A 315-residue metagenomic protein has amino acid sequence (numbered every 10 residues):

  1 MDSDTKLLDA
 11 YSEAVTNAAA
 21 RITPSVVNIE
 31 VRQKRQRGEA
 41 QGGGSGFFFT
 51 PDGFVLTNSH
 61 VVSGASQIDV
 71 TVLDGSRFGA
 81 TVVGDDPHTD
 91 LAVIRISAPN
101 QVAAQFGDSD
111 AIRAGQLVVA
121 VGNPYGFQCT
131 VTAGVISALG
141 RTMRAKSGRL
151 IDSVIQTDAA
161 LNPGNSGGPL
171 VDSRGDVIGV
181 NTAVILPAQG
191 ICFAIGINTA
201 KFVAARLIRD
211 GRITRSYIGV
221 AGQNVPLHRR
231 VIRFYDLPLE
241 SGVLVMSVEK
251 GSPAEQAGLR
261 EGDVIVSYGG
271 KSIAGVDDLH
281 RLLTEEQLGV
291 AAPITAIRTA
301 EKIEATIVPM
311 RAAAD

Functional and structural regions predicted by a protein language model:
M1-S241, T284, A300, R311-D315: Serine-dependent protease modules
E30, L244-V245, G289: N-terminal processing/targeting junctions
V61, D108, F193, S247 (+3 more regions): A structural signal for short, well-ordered beta-strand elements
P99-A103, V243-E249, I273-V276: Short, structured beta-strand/loop micro-motifs enriched in basic residues and often containing a Trp
A205-T214, V231, Q256-R260, V266-S272 (+1 more regions): PDZ-domain C-terminal substructure recognizer with occasional recognition of PDZ-binding tails
